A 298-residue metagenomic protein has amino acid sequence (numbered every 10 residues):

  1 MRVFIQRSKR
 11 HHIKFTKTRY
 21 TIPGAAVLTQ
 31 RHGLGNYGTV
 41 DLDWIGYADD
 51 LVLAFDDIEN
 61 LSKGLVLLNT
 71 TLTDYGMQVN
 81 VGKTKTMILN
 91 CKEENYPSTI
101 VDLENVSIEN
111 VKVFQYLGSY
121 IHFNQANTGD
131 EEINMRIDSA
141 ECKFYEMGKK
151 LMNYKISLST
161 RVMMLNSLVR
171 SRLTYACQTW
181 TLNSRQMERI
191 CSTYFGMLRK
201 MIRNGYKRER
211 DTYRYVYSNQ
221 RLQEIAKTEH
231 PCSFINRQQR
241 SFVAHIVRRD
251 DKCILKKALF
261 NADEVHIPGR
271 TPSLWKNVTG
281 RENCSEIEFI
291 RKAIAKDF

Functional and structural regions predicted by a protein language model:
V3-F298: Short linear motifs embedded in intrinsically disordered, charge-biased segments
